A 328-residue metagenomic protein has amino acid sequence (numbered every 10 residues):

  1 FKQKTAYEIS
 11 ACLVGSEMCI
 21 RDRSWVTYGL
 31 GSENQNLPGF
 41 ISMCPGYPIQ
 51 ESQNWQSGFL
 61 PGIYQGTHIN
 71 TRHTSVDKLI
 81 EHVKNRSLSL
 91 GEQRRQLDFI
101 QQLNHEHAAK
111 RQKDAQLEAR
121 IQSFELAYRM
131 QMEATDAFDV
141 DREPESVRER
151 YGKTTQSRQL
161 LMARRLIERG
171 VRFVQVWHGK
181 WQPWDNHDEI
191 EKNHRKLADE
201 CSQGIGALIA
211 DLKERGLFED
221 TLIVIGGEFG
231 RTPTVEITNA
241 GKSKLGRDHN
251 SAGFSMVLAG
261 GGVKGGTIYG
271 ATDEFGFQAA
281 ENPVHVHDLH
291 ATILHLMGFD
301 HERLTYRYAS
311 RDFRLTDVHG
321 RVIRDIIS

Functional and structural regions predicted by a protein language model:
F1-I9: Short, exposed "boundary/linker" segments that immediately precede the start of a downstream structural module
A11, S16-E17, R21-S328: Ligand-binding pockets and gating/stacking loops
